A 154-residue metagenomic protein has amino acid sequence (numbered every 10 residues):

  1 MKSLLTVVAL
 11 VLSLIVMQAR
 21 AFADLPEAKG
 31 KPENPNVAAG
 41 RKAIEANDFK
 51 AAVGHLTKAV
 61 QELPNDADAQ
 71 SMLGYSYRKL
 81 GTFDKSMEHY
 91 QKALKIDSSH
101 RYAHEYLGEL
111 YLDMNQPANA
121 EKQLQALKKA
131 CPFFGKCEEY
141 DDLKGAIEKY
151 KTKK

Functional and structural regions predicted by a protein language model:
L25-N34, E121-K154: Terminal, low-structured helical/coil segments at or just beyond the last alpha-helical repeat
K31-E62: Alpha-helical segment of the N-proximal tetratricopeptide repeat
M72, Y106, L143-A146: Canonical tetratricopeptide repeat
